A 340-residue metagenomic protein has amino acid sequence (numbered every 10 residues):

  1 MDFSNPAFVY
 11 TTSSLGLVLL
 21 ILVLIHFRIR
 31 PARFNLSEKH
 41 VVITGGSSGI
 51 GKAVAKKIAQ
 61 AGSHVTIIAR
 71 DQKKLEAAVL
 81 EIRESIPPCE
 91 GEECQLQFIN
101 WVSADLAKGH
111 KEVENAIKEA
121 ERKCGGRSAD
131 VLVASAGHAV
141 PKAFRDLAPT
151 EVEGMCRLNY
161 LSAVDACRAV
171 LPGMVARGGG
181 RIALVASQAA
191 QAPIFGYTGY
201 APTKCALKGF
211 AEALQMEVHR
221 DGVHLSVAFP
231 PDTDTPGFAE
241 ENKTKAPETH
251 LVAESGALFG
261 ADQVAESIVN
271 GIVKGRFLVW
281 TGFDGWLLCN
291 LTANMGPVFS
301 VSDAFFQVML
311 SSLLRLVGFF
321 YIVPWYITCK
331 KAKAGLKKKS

Functional and structural regions predicted by a protein language model:
H40, S47-S48: Conserved glycine-rich cofactor-binding loop
S63-A78: Conserved glycine-rich Rossmann-like NAD(P)H-binding loop of the short-chain dehydrogenase/reductase
S135-V140: Conserved NAD(P)H cofactor-binding loop of Rossmann-fold oxidoreductase domains
A143-F144, A148-E153: Substrate-binding pocket helix/loop in short-chain dehydrogenase/reductase
C167, T203: Active-site helix of classical SDR
S187: Residue(s) in the substrate-gating loop at a strand-loop-helix junction that position the organic substrate next
M216-F299: SDR active-site lid
